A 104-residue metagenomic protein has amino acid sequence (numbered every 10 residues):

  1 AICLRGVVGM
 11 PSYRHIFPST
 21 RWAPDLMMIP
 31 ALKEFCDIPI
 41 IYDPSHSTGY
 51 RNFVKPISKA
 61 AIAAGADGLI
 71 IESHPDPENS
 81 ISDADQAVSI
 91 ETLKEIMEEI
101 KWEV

Functional and structural regions predicted by a protein language model:
A1-S73: Catalytic alpha/beta core domains of metabolic enzymes, predominantly
P75-V104: C-terminal helical cap(s) of enzyme catalytic domains, especially alpha/beta-barrels
